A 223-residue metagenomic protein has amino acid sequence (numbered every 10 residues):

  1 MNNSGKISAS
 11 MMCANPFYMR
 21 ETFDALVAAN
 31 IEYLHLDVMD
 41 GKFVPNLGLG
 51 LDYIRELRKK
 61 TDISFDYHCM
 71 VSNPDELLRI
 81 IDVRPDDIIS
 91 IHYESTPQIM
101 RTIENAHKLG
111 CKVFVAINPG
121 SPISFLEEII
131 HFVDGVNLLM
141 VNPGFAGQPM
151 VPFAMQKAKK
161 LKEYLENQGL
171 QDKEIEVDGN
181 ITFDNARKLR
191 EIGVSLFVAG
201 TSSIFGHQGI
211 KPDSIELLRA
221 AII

Functional and structural regions predicted by a protein language model:
G5-S10, L34-L36, F65-C69, D87-I91 (+4 more regions): Hydrophobic faces of well-ordered beta-strands that scaffold small-molecule active sites in alpha/beta enzyme cores
M19, L26, D37, I81 (+6 more regions): Conserved, mostly hydrophobic/aromatic
F23, N73-V83, S121-F132, N180-F197: Catalytic cores of alpha/beta
V27-E32, K60-I63, V83-I89, N105-F114 (+2 more regions): Glycine-enriched alpha-helix->loop->beta-strand junction motifs that scaffold or abut catalytic
D40-G48, D52, P119, I129-E163 (+2 more regions): Glycine/Thr-rich beta-alpha phosphate-binding loop at enzyme active sites
D40-N105: N-terminal active-site wall of soluble small-molecule enzyme domains
L47-Y67, N105, C111-F114, A154-I175 (+1 more regions): Alpha-helix-loop-beta-strand connector modules within alpha/beta enzyme cores
I89-P97, N137-P149, I192-S214: Glycine-rich phosphate-binding active-site loops on the catalytic face of alpha/beta enzymes
